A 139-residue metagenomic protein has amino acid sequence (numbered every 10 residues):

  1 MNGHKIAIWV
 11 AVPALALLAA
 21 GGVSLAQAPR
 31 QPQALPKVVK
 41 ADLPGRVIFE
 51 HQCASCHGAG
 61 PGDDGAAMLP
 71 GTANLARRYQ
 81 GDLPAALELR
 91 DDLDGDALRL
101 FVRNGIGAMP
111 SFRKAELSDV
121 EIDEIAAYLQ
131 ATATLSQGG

Functional and structural regions predicted by a protein language model:
N2-A11, P110: Bacterial N-terminal signal peptides that target proteins for export
A11-A19: Bacterial N-terminal signal peptides
V23-I48, D63-D64: Electrostatic cytochrome c docking/interface patches
P44, I48, L93, A97 (+3 more regions): Extracytoplasmic/secreted proteins, especially bacterial periplasmic and envelope-associated proteins
G45, F49-G60, M109, I125 (+1 more regions): The canonical Cys-X-X-Cys-His
G58-L100: Gly/Gly-Pro-rich "capping" loops immediately C-terminal to redox-active cysteine motifs in periplasmic/lumenal
V102-N104, A108, R113-G139: C-terminal capping alpha-helices of c-type cytochrome domains
